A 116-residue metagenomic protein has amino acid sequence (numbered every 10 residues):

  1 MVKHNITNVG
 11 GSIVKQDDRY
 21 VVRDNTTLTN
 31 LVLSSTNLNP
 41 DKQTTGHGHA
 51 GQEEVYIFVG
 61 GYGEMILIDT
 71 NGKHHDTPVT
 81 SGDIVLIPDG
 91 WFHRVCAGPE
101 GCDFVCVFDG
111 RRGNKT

Functional and structural regions predicted by a protein language model:
M1-S35, Q43-G46, T77: A short, N-terminal "cap"/entry segment at the start of jelly-roll beta-barrel domains of the cupin/DSBH fold
L38, A50-M65, D69, V107: Short, conserved beta-strand element in jelly-roll/cupin
Q43-T45, E64, V85, D89-R94: Histidine-centered metal-chelating micro-motifs
G48-H49, A97-E100: Short glycine/proline-enriched turns and hinge-like loops at secondary-structure junctions
V55, E100-T116: A short hydrophobic beta-strand segment most commonly corresponding to one strand of the jelly-roll/cupin
T70-D89: Short acidic-glycine-tyrosine-enriched beta hairpin
